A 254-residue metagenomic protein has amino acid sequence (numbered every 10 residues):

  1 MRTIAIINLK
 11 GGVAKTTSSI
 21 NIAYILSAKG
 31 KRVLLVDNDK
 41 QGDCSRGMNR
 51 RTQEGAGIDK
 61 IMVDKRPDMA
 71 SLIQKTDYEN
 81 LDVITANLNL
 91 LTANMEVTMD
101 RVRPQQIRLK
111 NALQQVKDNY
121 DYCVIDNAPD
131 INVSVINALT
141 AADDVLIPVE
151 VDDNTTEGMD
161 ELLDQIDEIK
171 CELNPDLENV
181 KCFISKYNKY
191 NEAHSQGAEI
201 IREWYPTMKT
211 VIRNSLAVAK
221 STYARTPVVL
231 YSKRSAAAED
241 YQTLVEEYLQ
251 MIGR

Functional and structural regions predicted by a protein language model:
M1-R254: P-loop NTP-binding core
